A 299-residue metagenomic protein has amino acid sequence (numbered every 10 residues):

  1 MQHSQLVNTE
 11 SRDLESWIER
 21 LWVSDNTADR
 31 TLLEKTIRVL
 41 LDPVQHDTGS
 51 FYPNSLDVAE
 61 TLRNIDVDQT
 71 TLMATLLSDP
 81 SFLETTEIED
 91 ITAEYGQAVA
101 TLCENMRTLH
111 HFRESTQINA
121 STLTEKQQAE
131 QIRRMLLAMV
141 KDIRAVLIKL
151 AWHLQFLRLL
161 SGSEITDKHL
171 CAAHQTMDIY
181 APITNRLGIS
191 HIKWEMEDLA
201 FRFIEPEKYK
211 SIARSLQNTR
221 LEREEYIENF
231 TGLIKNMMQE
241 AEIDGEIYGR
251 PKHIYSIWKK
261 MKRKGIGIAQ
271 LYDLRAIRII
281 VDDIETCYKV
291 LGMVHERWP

Functional and structural regions predicted by a protein language model:
M1-V23, K35-Q45, Y52-L56, E60-N64 (+2 more regions): Nucleic-acid processing machinery
D42-H46, N64-D68, F82, T86: Short helix-loop boundary/capping segments at the starts of domains
P53, D57, D68-L77, A98-L102 (+2 more regions): Alpha-helical scaffolds flanking conserved acidic
N54, S78-F82, W152: Histidine-centered active-site/metal-ligand motif
A74, C103-E104, M196, R250: Proline- and acidic/polar-enriched loop/turn elements at helix boundaries
L76-H111, I189: Hydrophobic or amphipathic alpha-helical targeting/insertion segments
